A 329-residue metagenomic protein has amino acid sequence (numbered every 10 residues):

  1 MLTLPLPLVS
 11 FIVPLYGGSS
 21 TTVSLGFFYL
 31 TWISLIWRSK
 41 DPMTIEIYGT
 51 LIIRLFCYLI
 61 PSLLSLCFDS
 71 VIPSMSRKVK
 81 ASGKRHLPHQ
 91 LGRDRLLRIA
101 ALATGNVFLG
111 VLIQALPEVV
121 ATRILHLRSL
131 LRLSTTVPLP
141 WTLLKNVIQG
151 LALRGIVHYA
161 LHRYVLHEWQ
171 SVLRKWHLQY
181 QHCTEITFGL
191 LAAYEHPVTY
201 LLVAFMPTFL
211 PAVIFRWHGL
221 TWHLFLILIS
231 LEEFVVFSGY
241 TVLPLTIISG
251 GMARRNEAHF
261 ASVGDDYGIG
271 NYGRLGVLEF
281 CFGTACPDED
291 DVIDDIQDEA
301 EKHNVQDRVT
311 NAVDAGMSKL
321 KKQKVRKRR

Functional and structural regions predicted by a protein language model:
M1-T44, Y48, D69-S74, G83-P88 (+1 more regions): Cytosolic/stromal cytosol-facing helical appendages immediately following the last transmembrane segment
I12-T50, L102, N106-N146: Long, highly hydrophobic alpha-helical transmembrane signal-anchor segments
I52-L64, A103-A121, Q149-L153, L201-L210: Hydrophobic alpha-helical transmembrane segments of multi-pass integral membrane proteins
L63, C67, Y159-H167, S238: Membrane-spanning helices that line or support transport/gating and their immediate boundary helices in channels
S74-G110, G189-Y194: Juxtamembrane helix-capping/reentrant segments at transmembrane boundaries
R77-V79, V120-S129, L166, Q170: Membrane-helix interface/capping segments
A115-V119, V147-K175: Transmembrane alpha-helix/helix-exit interface in multi-pass inner-membrane proteins
L139-Y159, F225, I229, E233-V235: Membrane-embedded alpha-helical segments that form the functional core of polytopic membrane enzymes, especially those
